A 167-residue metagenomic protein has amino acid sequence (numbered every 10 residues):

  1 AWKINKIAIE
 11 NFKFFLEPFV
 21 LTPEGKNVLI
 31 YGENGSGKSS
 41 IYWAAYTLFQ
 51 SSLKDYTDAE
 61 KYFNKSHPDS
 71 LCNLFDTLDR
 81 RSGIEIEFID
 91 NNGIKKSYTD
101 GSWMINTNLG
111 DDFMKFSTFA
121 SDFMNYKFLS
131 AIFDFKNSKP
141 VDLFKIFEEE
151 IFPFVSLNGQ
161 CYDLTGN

Functional and structural regions predicted by a protein language model:
A1-N167: N-terminal nucleotide-handling cores and adjacent loading/scaffold lobes of large enzymes and macromolecular assemblies
